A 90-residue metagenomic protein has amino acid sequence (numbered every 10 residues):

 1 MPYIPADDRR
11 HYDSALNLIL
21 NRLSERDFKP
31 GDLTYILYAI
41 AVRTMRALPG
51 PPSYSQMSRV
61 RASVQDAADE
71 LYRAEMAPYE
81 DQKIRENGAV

Functional and structural regions predicted by a protein language model:
M1-V90: Solvent-exposed interaction surfaces and binding hotspots enriched for charged
